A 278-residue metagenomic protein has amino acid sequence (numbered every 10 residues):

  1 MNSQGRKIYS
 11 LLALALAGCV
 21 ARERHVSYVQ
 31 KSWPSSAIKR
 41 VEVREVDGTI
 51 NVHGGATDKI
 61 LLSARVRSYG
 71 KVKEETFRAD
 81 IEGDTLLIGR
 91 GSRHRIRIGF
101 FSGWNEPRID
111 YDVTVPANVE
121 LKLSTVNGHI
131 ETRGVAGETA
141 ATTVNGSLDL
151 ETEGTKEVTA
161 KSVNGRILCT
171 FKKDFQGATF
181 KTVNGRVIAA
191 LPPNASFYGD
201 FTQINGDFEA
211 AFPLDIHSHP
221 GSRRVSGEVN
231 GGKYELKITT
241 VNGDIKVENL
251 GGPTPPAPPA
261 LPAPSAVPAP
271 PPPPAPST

Functional and structural regions predicted by a protein language model:
M1-T278: Intrinsically disordered, low-complexity terminal regions
